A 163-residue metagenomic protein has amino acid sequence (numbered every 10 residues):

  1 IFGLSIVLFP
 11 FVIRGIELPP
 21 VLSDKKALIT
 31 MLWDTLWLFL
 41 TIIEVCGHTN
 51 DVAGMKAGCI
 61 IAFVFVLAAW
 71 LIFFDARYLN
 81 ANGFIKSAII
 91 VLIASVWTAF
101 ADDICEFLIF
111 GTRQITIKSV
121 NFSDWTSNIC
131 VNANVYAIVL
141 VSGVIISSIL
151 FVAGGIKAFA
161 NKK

Functional and structural regions predicted by a protein language model:
I1-L4, P19-L28, I42-A62, L79 (+3 more regions): Membrane-helix interface and helix-disruption motif detector
G3-I13, T35-E44, L67-L71, L140-G155: Hydrophobic core of alpha-helical transmembrane segments in multi-pass integral membrane proteins
S5-V12, C46-A53, A68, I90-T98 (+1 more regions): Alpha-helical transmembrane segments and their membrane-interface anchoring/capping motifs
P10-V21, D75-A76: C-terminal ends of transmembrane helices
I29-T30, F74: Membrane-proximal intrinsically disordered regions of secretory-pathway and membrane-system proteins
T30-L36, I85-W97: Central hydrophobic cores of alpha-helical transmembrane segments in multi-pass integral membrane proteins
V64-K86, T98-C105, S148-G155: Alpha-helical transmembrane segments in multipass membrane proteins, preferentially the mid-helix core
L92-K163: C-terminal membrane-adjacent module
